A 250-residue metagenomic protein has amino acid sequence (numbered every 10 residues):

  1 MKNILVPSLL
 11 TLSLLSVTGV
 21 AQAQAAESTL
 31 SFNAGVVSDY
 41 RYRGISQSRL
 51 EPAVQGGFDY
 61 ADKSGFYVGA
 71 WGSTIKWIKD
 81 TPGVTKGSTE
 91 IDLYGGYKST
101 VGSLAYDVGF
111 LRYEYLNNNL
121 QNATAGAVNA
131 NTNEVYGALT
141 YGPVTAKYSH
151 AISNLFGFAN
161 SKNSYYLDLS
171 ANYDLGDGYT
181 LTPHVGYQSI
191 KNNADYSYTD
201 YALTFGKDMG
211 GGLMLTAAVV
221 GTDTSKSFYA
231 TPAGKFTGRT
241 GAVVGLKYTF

Functional and structural regions predicted by a protein language model:
M1-T29: Cleavable N-terminal export/targeting peptides
A26, D62-S64, S99-S103, A138-T145 (+4 more regions): Outer-membrane beta-barrel strand-turn architecture
S28, L50-V54, G87-I91, L104 (+5 more regions): Residues that define the transmembrane beta-barrel architecture of outer-membrane proteins
L30, S64-A70, G102-V108, P143-Y148 (+2 more regions): Repeated loop/turn-to-beta-strand initiation elements of outer-membrane beta-barrel proteins
A34-S38, G56-D62, L93-Y97, F110 (+4 more regions): Residues on the lipid-exposed face of transmembrane beta-strands in outer-membrane beta-barrel proteins
V36-Y42, G72-K76, S99, F110-L116 (+5 more regions): Transmembrane beta-strands of outer-membrane beta-barrel pores
T124-A194, V220, Y248: Detector for outer-membrane/organellar transmembrane beta-barrel domains, recognizing the amphipathic beta-strand
L203-L213, V219, K235-F250: Outer-membrane beta-barrel "beta-signal"
